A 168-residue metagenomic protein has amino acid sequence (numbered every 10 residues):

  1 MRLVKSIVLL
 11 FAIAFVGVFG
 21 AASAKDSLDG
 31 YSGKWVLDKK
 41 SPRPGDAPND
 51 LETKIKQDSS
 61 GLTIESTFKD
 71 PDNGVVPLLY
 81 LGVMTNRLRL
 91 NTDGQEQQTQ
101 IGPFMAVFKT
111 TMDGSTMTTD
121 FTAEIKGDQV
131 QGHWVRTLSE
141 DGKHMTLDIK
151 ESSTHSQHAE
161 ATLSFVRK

Functional and structural regions predicted by a protein language model:
M1-S6: Positively charged n-region of N-terminal signal peptides that target proteins for export
V8-V18: Bacterial N-terminal signal peptides
F19-S23: Juxtamembrane cytosolic interface motif at the C-terminal end of transmembrane helices
A24-K168: Hydrophobic small-molecule pocket/channel-lining residues, especially in calycin-type beta-barrels
